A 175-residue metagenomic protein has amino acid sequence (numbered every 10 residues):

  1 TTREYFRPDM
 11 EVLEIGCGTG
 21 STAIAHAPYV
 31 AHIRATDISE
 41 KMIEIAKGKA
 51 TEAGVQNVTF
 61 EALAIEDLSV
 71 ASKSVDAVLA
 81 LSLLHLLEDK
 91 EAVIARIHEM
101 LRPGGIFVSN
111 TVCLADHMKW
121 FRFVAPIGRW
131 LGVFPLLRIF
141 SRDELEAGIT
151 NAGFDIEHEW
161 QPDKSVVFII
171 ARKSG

Functional and structural regions predicted by a protein language model:
T1-M10: Conserved alpha-helix/loop element of class I SAM-dependent methyltransferases that forms part of the SAM/SAH-binding
E11, G105-I106: Short glycine-centered segments of the SAM/dcSAM-binding site in methyltransferase folds
L13, T19-D67: Class I SAM-dependent methyltransferase SAM/SAH-binding core
E66-A77: A short acidic, Gly/Pro-enriched loop at the edge of an enzyme's catalytic core that lines a small-molecule cofactor
A77-D89: A short SAM/SAH-binding and catalytic strip from SAM-dependent methyltransferases
E91-P103: A short glycine-rich, Lys/Arg-flanked "PGG" loop and its adjoining helix->strand segment in the class I
V108-A152, E157-W160: C-terminal alpha-helical "lid/dimerization" subdomain adjacent to the S-adenosyl-L-methionine
A152-G175: Core SAM-dependent methyltransferase catalytic element
